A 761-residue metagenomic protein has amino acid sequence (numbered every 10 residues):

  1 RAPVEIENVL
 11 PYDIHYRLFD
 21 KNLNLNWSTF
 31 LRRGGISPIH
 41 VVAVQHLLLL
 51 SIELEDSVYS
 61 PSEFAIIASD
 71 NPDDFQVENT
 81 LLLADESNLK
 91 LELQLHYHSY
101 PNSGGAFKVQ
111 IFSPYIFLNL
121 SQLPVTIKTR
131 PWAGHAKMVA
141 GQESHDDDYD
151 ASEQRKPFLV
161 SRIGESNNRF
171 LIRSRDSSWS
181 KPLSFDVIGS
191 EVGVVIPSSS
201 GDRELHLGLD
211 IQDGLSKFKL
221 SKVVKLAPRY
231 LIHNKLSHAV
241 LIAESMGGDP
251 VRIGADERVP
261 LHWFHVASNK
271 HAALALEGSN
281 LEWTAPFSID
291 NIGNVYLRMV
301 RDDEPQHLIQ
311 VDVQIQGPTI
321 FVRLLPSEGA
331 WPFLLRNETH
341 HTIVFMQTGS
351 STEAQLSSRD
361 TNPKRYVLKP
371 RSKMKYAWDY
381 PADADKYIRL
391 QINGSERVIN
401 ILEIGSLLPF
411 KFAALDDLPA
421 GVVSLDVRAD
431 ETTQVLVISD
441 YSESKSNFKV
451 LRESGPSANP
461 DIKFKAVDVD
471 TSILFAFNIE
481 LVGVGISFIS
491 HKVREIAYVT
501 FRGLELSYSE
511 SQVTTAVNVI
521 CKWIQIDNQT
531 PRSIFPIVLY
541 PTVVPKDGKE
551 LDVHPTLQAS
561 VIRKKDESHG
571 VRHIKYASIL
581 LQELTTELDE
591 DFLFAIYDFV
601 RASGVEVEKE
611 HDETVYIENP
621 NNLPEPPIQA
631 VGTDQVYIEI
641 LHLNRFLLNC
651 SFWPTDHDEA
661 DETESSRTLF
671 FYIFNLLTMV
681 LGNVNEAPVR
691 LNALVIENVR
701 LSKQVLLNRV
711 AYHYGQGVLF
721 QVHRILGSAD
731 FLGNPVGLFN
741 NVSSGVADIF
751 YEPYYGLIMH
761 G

Functional and structural regions predicted by a protein language model:
R1-G761: Eukaryotic endomembrane contact-site and trafficking scaffolds
